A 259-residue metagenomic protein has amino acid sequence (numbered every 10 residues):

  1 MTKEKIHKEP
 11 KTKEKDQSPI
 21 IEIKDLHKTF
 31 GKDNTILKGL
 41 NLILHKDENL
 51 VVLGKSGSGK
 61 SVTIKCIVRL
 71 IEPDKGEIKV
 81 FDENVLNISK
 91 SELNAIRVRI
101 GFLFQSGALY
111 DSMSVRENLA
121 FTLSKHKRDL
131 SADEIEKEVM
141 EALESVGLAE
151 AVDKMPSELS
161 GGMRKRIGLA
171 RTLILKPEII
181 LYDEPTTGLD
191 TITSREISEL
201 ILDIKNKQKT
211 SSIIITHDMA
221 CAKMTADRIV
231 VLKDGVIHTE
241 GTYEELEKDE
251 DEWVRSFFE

Functional and structural regions predicted by a protein language model:
V68: Helix-to-loop junction immediately C-terminal to a conserved catalytic motif
N84, A132-E150: Conserved ABC ATPase "signature" region
M113-F121: Short coil-to-helix segment of the ABC ATPase nucleotide-binding domain corresponding to the Q-loop/switch region
M155-L159, M163: Conserved ABC ATPase signature
I174-E178: A short, proline-enriched helix->beta-strand linker immediately N-terminal to the Walker B motif in ABC-type P-loop
I180-D183: Catalytic Walker B motif of ABC-type/P-loop ATPase nucleotide-binding domains
D234-G235: Conserved ABC ATPase "signature" C-loop
